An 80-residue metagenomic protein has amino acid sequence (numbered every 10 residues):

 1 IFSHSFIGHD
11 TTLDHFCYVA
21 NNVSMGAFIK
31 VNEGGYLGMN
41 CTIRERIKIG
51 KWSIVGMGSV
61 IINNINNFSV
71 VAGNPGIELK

Functional and structural regions predicted by a protein language model:
I1-A72, G76-L79: Structural signal for interior beta-strand "rungs" in well-ordered beta-sheet cores of soluble enzyme domains
